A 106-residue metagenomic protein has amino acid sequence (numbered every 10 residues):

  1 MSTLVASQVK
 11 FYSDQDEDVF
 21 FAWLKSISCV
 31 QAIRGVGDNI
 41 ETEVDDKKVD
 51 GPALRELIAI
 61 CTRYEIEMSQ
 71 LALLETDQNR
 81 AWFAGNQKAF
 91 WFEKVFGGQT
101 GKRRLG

Functional and structural regions predicted by a protein language model:
M1-T3: Extreme N-terminal starter segment of soluble prokaryotic enzymes
A6-D16: Short, surface-exposed ligand-recognition loops at beta-strand->loop->(often short) alpha-helix junctions that present
Q15-W23: Amphipathic, interaction-prone secondary-structure segments
A22-K25, A59: Surface-exposed alpha-helical segments enriched in charged/polar residues
L24-V36: Short acidic amphipathic segments
G37-D38, L74: Residue-level "edge-of-site" marker
D38-K47: A generic structural motif
D46-R104: Helix-rich interaction surfaces within compact, conserved domain-sized segments that mediate assembly or partner
